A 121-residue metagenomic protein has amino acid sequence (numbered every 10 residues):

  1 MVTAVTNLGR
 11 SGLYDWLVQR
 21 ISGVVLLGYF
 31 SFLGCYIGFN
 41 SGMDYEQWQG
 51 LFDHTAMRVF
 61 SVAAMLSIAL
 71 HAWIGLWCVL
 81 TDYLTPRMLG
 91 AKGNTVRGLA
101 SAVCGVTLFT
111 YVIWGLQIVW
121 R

Functional and structural regions predicted by a protein language model:
M1-R121: Membrane-embedded alpha-helical bundles that constitute the cytochrome b-like, heme-associated redox core of multi-pass
